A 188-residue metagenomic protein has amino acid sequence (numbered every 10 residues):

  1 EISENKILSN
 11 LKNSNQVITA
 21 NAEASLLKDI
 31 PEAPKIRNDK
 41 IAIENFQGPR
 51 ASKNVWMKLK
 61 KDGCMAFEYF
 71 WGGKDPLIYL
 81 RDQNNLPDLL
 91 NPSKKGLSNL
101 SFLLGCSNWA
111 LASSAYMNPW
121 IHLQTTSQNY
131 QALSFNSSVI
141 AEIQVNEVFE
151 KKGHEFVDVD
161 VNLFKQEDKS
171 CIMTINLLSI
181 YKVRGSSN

Functional and structural regions predicted by a protein language model:
E1-E4, I18-N21, L100-V145, M173-I175: Hydrophobic beta-strand-centered segment that forms part of the acyl-chain substrate-binding groove
I2, S14, L27, A132 (+2 more regions): Residue-level recognition of beta-strand microenvironments
S3-N10, K152-V161: Short aromatic-glycine-enriched beta-strand elements
K6, N10-K95, S113, K182-N188: Non-catalytic linker/capping segments at the edges of enzyme domains
Q16, F149-K152, E167-D168: Short, cysteine-centered beta-strand-loop-beta hairpins and adjacent loop/turn segments enriched in charged/polar
E23-A24, K151, L177-L178: Residue-level structural signal for beta-strand termini and adjacent loop
L123-S127, F156-V159, K165-S187: Acidic, serine/threonine-rich low-complexity disordered tracts
V145-N146, L163: Hydrophobic beta-strand positions in extracellular immunoglobulin-like domains
